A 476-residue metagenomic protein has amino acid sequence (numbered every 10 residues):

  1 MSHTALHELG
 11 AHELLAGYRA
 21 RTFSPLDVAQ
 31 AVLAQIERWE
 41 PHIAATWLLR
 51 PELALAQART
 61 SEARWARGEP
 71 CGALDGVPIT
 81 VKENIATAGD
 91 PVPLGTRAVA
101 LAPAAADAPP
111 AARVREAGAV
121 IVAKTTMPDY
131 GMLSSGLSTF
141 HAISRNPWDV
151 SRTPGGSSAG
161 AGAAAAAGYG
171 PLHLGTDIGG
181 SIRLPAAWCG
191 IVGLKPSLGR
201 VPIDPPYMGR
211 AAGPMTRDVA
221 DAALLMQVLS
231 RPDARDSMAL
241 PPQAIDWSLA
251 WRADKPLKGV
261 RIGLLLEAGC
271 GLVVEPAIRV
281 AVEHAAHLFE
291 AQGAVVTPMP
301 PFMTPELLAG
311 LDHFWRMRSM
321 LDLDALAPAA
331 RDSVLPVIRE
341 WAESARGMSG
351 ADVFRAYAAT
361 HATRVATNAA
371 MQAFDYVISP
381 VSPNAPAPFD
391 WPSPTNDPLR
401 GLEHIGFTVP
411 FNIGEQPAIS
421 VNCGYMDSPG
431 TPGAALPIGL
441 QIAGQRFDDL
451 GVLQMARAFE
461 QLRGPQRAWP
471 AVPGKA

Functional and structural regions predicted by a protein language model:
M1-A56, A291-G293, A468-A476: An N-terminal boundary/leader segment
E13-R19, A63, P256, L266 (+3 more regions): Serine-dependent amide/ester hydrolase catalytic core
T22-Q30, R59, W247-W251, V274-P300 (+4 more regions): Acyltransferase
V32, A54, A222, I262 (+4 more regions): Residue-level signal for inorganic ion chemistry
A54, R64-T139: Acidic/His- and Gly-rich active-site-bordering loop/insert found across diverse amide/peptide-bond hydrolases
L74-L94, A253-L266, F314-N368, S420-P437: Short helix-loop capping/hinge segments that flank enzyme active sites or metal/cofactor-binding pockets
A106-D233, N412-Y425, P429-Q441: Short glycine/serine-rich loop segments
K195-H284, M303, L462-A476: A short helix-breaking turn/cap at a secondary-structure junction
